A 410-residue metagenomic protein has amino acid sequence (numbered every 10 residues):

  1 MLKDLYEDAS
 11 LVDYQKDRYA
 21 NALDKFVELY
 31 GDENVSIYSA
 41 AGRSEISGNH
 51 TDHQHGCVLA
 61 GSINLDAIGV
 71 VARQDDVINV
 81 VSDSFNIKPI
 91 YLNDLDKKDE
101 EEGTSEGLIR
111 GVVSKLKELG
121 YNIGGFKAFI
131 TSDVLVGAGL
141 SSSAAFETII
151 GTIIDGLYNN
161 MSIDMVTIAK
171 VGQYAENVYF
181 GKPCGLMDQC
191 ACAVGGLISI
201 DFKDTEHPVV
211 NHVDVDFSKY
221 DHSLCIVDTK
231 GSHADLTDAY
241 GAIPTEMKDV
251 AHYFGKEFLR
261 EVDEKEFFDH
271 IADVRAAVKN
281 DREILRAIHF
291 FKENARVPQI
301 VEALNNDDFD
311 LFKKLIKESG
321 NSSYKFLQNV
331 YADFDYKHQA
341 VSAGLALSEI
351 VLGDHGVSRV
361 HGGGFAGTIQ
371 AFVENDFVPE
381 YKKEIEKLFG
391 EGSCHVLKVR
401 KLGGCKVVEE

Functional and structural regions predicted by a protein language model:
M1-R43, I68, A72-E102, S199-R359 (+1 more regions): C-terminal nucleotide
C57-D75, V194: Structural signature of FAD isoalloxazine-binding scaffolds in flavoprotein oxidoreductases
S62, L140-N160, V373: DPxDG-like acidic metal-binding loop motif
N79-V81, G125-S132, S162-Y174, K313-E318 (+1 more regions): Beta-strand segments within the central parallel beta-sheet cores of soluble alpha/beta enzyme folds
V113-G137: Glycine- and acidic-rich phosphate- and metal-coordinating loops
E118-K127, I154-I168, N375-L388: Phosphate-handling active-site elements
N160-P208, S319, L345-S348, S358: Alpha/beta catalytic cores of group-transfer enzymes, especially the acyltransferase/condensing modules of polyketide
